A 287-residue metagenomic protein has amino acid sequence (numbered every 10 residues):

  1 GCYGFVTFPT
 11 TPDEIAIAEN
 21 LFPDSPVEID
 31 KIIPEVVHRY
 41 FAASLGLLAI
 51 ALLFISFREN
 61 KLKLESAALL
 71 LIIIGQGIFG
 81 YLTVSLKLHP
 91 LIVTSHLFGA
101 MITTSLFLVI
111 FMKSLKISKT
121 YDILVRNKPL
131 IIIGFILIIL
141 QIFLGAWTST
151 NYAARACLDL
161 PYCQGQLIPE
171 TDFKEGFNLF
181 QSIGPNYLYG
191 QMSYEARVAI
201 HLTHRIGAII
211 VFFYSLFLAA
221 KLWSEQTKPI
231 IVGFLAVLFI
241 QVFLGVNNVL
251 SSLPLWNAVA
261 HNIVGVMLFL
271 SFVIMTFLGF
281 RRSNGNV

Functional and structural regions predicted by a protein language model:
G1-V36, A154-Y194: Extracytosolic (periplasmic/ER-lumenal) interhelical loops and adjacent juxtamembrane/interface segments of multi-pass
C2, I74-L97, T148-D159, R197 (+1 more regions): Interfacial helix-loop-helix junctions of multi-pass membrane proteins
I33-I50, L91-T103, A199-L216, A258-M267: Membrane-interface loop-to-helix entry segments
F54-A67, V125, A219-F234: Membrane-interface helix-loop-helix junctions at transmembrane boundaries of multi-pass membrane enzymes, predominantly
K63-V109, L115-K116, T120: Long, hydrophobic, well-ordered secondary-structure blocks that form the structural core and pocket-lining surfaces
E65-T83, I133-Q141, P229-N247: Small-polar-interrupted transmembrane alpha-helices in polytopic inner-membrane proteins
V109-R126, L130, L270-V287: A juxtamembrane structural motif centered on a specific transmembrane helix
V198-L250: Helical hairpin unit composed of two closely spaced alpha helices linked by a short loop
